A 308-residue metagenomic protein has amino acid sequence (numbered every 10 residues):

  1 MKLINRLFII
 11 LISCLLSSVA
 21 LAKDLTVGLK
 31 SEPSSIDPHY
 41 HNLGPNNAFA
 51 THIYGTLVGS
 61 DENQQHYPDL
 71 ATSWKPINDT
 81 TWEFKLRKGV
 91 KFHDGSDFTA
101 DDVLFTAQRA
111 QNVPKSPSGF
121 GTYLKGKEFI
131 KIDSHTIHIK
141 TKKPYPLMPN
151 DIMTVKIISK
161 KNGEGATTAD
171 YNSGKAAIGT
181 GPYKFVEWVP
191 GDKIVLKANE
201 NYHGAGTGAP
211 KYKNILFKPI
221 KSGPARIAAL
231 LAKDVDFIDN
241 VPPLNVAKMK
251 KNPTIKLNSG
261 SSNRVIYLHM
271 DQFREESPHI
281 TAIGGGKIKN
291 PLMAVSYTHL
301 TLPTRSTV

Functional and structural regions predicted by a protein language model:
L3, E62, R87-P117, F129 (+1 more regions): Extracytoplasmic/periplasmic ligand-capture domains
F8-S17: Bacterial N-terminal signal peptides
S18-A22: Sec/Tat signal peptide C-region and signal peptidase I cleavage site
K23-S31, T81-E83, H138, G181 (+2 more regions): Short, well-ordered beta-strand elements
G28-N78, Q108, I178: N-terminal lobe/hinge region of extracytoplasmic solute-binding protein
S31-N47, L70, S96, M148-K156 (+3 more regions): A structural "hinge/loop" feature
K75, G119-G163, E187: Surface-exposed binding/hinge segments that line and control ligand-binding clefts or catalytic entry sites
H299, R305-V308: Single conserved hydrophobic/aromatic residue that forms the stacking wall/gate of nucleotide- or nucleobase-binding
